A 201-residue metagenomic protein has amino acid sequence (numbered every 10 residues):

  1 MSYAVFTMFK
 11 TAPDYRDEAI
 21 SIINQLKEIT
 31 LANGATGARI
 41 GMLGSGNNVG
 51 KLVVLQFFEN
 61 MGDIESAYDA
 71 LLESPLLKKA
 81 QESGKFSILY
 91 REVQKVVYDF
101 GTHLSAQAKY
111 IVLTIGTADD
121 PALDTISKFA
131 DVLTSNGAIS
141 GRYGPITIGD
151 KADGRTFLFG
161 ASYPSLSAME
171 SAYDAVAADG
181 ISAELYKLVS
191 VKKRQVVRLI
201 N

Functional and structural regions predicted by a protein language model:
M1-N201: Short S/T/G/P-rich N-terminal loop/turn motif that feeds into the first structured element of a domain
